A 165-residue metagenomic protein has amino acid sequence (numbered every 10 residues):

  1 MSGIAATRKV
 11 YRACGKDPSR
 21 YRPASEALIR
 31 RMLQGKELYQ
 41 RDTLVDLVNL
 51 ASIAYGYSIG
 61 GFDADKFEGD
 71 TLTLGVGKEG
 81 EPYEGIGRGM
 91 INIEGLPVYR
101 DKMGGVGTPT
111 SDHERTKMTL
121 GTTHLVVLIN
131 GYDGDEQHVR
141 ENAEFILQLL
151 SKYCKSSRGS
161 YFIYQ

Functional and structural regions predicted by a protein language model:
M1-Q165: RNA/tRNA-interacting regions in translation and RNA-turnover enzymes
